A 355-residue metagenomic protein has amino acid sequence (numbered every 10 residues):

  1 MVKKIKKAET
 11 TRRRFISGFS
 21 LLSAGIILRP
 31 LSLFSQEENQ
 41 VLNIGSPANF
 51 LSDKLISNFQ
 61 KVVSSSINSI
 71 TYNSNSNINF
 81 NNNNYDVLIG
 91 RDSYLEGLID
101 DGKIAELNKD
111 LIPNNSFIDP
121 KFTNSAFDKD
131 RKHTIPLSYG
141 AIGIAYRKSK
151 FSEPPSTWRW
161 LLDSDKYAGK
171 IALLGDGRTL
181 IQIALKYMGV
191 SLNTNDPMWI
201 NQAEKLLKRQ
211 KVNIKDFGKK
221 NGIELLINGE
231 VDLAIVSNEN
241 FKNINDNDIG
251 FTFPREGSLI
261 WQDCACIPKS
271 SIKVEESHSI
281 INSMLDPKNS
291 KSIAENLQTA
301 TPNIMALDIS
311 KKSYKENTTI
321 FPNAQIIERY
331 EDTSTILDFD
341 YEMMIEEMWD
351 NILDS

Functional and structural regions predicted by a protein language model:
M1-T10, A24: N-terminal secretory signal peptides
S35-G97: Early extracytoplasmic/lumenal segment of secretory-pathway proteins
L55, G169-R178, S283-D308: Periplasmic-binding protein-like
T71, K291-S355: C-terminal capping/gating helix-and-loop segments adjacent to ligand/active sites or protein-protein/ligand interfaces
D92-N213, G218-I227: Extracytoplasmic ligand-binding site segments that recognize negatively charged/polar headgroups
Y94-I99, I227-N228, L233-D248: A ligand-binding cleft/hinge motif common to bilobed small-molecule-binding domains
F117, G140, I200-R209, N245-K269: Periplasmic-binding protein-like
G143-K150, K186-Y187, Q262-S277, I281-S283 (+1 more regions): A bilobed periplasmic-binding-protein/Venus flytrap-type ligand-binding module shared by bacterial periplasmic
